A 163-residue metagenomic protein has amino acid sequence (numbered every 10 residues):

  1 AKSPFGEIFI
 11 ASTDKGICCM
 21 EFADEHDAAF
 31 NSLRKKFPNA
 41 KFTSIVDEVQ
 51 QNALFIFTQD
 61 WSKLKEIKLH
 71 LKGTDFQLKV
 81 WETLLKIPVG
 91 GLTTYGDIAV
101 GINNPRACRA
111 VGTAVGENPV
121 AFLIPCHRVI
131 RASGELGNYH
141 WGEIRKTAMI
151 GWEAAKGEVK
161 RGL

Functional and structural regions predicted by a protein language model:
A1-R106, W152-L163: Basic nucleic-acid-binding alpha-helical/helix-turn surface characteristic of O6-alkylguanine DNA
R106-A121: Regulatory, non-catalytic segments
F122-V129: Short Lys/Arg-enriched helix C-cap and helix-to-coil transition segments that create basic nucleic-acid-contact patches
A132-L163: …primarily DNA-binding HTH/wHTH and HhH modules…
